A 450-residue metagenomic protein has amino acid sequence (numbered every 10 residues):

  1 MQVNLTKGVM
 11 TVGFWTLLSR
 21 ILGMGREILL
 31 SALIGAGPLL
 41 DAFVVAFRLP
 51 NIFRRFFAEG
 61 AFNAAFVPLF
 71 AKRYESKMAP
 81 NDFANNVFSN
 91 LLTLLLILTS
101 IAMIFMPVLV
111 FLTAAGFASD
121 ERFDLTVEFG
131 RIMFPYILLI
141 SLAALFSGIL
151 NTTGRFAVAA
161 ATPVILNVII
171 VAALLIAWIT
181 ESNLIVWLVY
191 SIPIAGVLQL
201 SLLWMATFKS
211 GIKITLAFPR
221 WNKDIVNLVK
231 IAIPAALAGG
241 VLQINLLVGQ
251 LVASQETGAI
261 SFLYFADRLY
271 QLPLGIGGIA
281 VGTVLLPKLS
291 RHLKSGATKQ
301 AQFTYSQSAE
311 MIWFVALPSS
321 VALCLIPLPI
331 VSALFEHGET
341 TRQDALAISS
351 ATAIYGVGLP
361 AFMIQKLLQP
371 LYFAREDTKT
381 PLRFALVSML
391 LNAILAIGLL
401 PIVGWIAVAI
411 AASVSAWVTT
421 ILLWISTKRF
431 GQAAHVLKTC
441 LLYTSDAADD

Functional and structural regions predicted by a protein language model:
M1-S445: Membrane-embedded alpha-helical bundles of multi-pass transporters/translocases, especially carrier/permease families
D446-D450: A short, hydrophobic C-terminal helix/tail in secreted or cell-surface proteins
